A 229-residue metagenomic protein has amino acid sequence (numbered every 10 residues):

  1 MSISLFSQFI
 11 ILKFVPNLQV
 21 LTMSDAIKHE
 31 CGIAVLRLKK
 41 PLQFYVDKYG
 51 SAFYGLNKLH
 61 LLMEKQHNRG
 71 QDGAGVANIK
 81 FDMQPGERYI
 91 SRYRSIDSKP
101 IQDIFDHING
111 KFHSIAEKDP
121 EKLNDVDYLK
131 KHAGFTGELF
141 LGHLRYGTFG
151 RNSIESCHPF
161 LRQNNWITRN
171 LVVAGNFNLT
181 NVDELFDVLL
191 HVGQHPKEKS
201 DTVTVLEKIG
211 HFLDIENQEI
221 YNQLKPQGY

Functional and structural regions predicted by a protein language model:
M1, V20-M23: Initiator methionine at the very start of the polypeptide chain
S2-S7: Serine residues within intrinsically disordered or low-complexity segments
F9, F14: Cationic, low-complexity basic patches in intrinsically disordered or flexible, solvent-exposed regions
T22-Y229: Conserved short alpha-helical segments that host acidic/polar catalytic motifs at enzyme active sites
